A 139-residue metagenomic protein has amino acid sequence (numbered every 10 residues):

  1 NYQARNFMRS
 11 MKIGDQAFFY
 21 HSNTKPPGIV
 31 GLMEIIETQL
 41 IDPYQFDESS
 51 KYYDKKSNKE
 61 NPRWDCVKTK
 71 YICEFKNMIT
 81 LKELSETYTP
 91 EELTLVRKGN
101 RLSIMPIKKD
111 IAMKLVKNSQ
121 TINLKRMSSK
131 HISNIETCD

Functional and structural regions predicted by a protein language model:
N1-I13, I111-A112, S119-I122, H131 (+1 more regions): Compositionally biased, charged N-terminal/linker segments
K12, P27-I29: Short glycine/proline-enriched turns and hinge-like loops at secondary-structure junctions
I13-D15, T89: Short, compositionally biased strand/turn segments that nucleate or flank brief secondary-structure elements
F18-F19, E34: Hydrophobic beta-strand signal
Y20-P27: Short, charged beta-turn/beta-strand-edge "cap" motif at the junction between a beta-strand and an adjacent loop
I29-L102: Aromatic- and Lys/Arg-enriched surface recognition patch
E74, K98-H131: Charge/polar-rich, low-complexity and marginally structured segments
